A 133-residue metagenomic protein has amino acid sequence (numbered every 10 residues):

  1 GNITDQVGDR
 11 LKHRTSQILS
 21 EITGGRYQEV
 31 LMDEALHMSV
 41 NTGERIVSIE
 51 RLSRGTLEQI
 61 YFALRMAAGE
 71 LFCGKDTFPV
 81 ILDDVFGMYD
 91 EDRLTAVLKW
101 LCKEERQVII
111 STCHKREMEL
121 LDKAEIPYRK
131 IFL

Functional and structural regions predicted by a protein language model:
G1-T23: Charged, surface-exposed helical/loop "interaction arms" that form contiguous linear patches used for dimerization
N2-R10, M38-R65, V85-E91: Conserved ABC ATPase signature
S16, Y61, T95-K99: A short, noncatalytic alpha-helical element within ATPase nucleotide-binding/catalytic domains
L19, S53-G55, C73: ABC transporter NBD signature
G24-G43, S48, F78-I81: Long, charged, glycine-rich C-terminal linkers/tails
E70-P79: Short basic/glycine-enriched coil/helix segment immediately N-terminal to the Walker B
C73, M88-T95: Conserved ATPase-coupling elements of RecA-like P-loop NTPase cores
D92-L133: C-terminal lobe/lid and adjacent interdomain/linker elements of RecA-like ASCE P-loop ATPase modules
